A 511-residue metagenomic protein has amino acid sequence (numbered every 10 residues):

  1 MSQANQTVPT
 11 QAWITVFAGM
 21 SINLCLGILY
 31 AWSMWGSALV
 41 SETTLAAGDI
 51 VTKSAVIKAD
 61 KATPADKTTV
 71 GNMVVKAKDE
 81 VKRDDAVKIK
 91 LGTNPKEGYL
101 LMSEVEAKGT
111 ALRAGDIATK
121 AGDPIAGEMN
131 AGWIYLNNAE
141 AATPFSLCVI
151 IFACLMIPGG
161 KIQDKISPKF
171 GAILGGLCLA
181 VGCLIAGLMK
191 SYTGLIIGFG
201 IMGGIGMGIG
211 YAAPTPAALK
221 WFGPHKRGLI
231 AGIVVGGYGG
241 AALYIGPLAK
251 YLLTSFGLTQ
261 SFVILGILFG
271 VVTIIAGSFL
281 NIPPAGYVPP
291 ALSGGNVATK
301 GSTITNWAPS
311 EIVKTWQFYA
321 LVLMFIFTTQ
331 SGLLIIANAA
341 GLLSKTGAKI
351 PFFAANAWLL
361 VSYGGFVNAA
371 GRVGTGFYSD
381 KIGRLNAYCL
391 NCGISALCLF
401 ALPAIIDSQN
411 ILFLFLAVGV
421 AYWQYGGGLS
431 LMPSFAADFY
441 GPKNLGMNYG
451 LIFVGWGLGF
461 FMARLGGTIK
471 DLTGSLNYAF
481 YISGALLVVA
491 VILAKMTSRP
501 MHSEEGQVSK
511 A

Functional and structural regions predicted by a protein language model:
W32-S37, S310-G376, A463-G466: Extracytoplasmic gate region of multi-pass secondary transporters
W35-A153, F352-L359: Extracellular/periplasmic helix-loop-helix junction of adjacent transmembrane segments in MFS-like secondary
L39, I209-G223, I230, G427-Y440: Intracellular juxtamembrane helix-capping segments at the cytosolic ends of symmetry-related transmembrane helices
L39-V40, I162-Q163, P247-F256, L343-S344 (+2 more regions): Interfacial helix-cap and linker-helix signal at transmembrane-aqueous boundaries of multi-pass secondary transporters
T143-K161, S362-G374: Central cavity-lining transmembrane alpha-helices of secondary-active solute carriers, predominantly the Major
L177-K190, I394-D407: C-terminal ends and interior cores of transmembrane alpha-helices in multi-pass membrane transporters/permeases
G182, G194-G208, I326, F413-G426: Hydrophobic core of transmembrane alpha-helices in multi-pass small-molecule transporters, especially MFS/SLC-type
Y238-A285: Helix-loop-helix hairpin linking two adjacent transmembrane segments in secondary transporters
